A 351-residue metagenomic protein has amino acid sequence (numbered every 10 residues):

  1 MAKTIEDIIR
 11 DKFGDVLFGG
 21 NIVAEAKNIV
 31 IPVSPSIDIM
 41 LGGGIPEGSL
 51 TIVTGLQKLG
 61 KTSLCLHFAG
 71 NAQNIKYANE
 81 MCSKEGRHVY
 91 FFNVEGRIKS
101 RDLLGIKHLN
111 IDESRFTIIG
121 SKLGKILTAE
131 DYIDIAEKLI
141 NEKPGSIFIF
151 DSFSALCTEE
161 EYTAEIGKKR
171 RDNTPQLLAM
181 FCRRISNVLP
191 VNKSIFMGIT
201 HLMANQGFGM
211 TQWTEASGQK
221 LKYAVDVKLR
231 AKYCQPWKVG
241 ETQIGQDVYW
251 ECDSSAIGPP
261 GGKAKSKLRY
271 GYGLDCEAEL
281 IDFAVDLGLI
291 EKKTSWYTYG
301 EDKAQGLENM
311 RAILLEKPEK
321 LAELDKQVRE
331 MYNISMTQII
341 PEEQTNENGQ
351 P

Functional and structural regions predicted by a protein language model:
A2-E113, N141: The Walker A/P-loop phosphate-binding site
T4, P32, S36, G48 (+11 more regions): Charged, alpha-helix-enriched surfaces in structured cytosolic catalytic cores of large nucleotide-utilizing machines
T51-T54, A72-G86, V191, K292 (+2 more regions): Catalytic phosphate/metal-binding cores of nucleic-acid and nucleotide-processing enzymes, i.e., regions that mediate
A72, K76, I140-K143, C157-E160 (+9 more regions): Conserved NTP-handling cores and scaffolds of large molecular machines
K76-R171, P175-M180, R184, Q327-E330 (+1 more regions): Conserved inter-motif catalytic segment of the P-loop NTP-binding fold
H88-F91, T117-G120, M197, L229-A231 (+1 more regions): Short hydrophobic alpha-helical runs that function as membrane-insertion/retention elements
R171-L287: Phosphate-binding/switch region of NTP-binding enzymes
S295-P351: Terminal-proximal interaction/regulatory segments of ATP-powered molecular machines
